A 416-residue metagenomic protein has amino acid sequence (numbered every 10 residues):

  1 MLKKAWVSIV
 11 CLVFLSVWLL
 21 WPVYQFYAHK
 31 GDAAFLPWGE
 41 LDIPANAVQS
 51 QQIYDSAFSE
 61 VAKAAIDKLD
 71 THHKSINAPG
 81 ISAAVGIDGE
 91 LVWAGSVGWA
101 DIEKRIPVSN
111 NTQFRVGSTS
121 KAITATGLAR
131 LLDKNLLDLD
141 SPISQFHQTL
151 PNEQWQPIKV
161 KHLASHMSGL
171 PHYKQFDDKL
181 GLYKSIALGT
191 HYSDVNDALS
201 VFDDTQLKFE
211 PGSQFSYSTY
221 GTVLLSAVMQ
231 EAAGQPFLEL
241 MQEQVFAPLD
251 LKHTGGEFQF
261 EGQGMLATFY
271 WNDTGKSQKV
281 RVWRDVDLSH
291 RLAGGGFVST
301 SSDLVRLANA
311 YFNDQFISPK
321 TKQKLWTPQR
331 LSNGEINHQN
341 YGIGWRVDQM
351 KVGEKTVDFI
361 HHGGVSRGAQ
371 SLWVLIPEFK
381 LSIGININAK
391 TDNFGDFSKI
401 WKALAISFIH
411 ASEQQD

Functional and structural regions predicted by a protein language model:
M1-L15: N-terminal Sec-pathway targeting helices
S16-F35: Membrane-interface motif at the C-terminal end of an N-terminal transmembrane signal
W38-L41, Q339, M350, K355 (+2 more regions): Short, gly/Ser/Thr-rich active-site loops of penicillin-recognizing serine hydrolases
I43-Y54: Acidic/histidine-rich, surface-exposed loop or edge segments in extracytoplasmic proteins
D55-F114, D138, V282: Short, conserved catalytic-motif segment at the N-terminal edge
S75-S82, K104-H162, F209-G221, L292-G295 (+1 more regions): Short active-site loop at a secondary-structure junction that contains or immediately precedes the catalytic residue(s)
Q156-V365: Short, surface-exposed loop or secondary-structure junction motifs that flank catalytic or metal-binding residues
Q370-K390: Short, well-ordered beta-strand elements
